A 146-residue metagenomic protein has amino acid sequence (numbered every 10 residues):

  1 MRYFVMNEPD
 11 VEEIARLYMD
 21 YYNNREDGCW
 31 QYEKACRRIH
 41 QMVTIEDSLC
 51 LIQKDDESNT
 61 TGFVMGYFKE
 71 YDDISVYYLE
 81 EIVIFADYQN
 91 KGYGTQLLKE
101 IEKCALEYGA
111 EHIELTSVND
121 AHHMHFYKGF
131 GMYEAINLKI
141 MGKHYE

Functional and structural regions predicted by a protein language model:
M1-R16: A short beta-loop-alpha structural element at the N-terminal edge of CoA-dependent acyl/N-acetyltransferase catalytic
M19-H40: Conserved GNAT-fold acetyl-CoA-binding loop/helix
H40-I52: A short helix-loop-beta-strand connector motif used in the catalytic cores of GNAT acetyltransferases and, in some
I52, N59-F68, Y78, V83: Conserved beta-strand in the GNAT
K69-L79, Q89, A135-N137: A conserved beta-turn-beta hairpin within the catalytic core of GNAT-like acetyltransferases that forms part
I84, N90-K103, G129: Conserved acetyl-CoA-binding loop-helix of GNAT-fold acetyltransferases
T95, E107, N119-N137, K143: Conserved active-site alpha-helix within GNAT-family acetyltransferase domains
L98, A105-V118: Conserved GNAT acetyl-CoA-binding A-motif
